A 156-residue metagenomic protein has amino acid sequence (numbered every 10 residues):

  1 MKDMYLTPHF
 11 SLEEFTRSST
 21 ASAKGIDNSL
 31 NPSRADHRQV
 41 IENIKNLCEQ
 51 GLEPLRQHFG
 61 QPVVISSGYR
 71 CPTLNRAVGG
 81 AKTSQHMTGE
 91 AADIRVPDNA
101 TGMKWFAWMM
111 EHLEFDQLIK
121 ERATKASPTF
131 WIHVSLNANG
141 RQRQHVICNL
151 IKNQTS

Functional and structural regions predicted by a protein language model:
M1-R56, L150-S156: Extracytoplasmic cell-surface/polysaccharide-interacting catalytic and binding patches
L6-P8, L74, T83, E114: Glycine-rich, flexible loop/turn motifs
S29-L30, G80, H145: Short, polar loop/linker segments at the starts of domains and inter-domain junctions
E49-G79: Extended, low-complexity, intrinsically disordered C-terminal regulatory tails of eukaryotic serine/threonine kinases
H58-G60, M87-A91: Short connector loops at helix/strand junctions that flank enzyme active sites, especially segments positioning acidic
T83, T88, V96-S156: Catalytic cores and adjacent binding grooves of peptidoglycan-active enzymes
